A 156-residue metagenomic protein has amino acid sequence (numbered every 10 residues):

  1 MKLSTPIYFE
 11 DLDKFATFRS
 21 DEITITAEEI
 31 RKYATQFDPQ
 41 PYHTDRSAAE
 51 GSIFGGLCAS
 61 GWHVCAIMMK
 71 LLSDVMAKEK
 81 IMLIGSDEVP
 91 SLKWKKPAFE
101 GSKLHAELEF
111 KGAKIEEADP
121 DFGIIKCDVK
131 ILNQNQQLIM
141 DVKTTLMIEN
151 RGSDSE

Functional and structural regions predicted by a protein language model:
M1-A59, Q134, N150: Catalytic strand-loop segment that frames the active site of acyl-thioester-processing enzymes
L3-D13, P97-E156: HotDog/MaoC-like acyl-thioester-processing domains
K14-A16, D21, E29, Q40 (+3 more regions): A generic structural signal for short beta-strands and their flanking turns/coil linkers
G56-A59, A66-K111: Hydrophobic beta-strand-centered segment that forms part of the acyl-chain substrate-binding groove
H63-C65, F122: Core FKBP-type peptidyl-prolyl cis-trans isomerase
